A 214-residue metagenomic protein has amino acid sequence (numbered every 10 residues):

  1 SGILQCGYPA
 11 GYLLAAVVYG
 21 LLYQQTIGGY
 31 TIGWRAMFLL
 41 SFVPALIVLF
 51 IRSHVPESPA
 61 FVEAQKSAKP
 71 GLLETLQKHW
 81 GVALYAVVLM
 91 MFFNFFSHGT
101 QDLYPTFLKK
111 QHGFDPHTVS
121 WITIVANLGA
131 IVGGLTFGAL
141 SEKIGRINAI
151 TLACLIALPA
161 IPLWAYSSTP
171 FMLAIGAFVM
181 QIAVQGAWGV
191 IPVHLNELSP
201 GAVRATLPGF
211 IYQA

Functional and structural regions predicted by a protein language model:
L4-R52: Helix-loop-helix hairpin linking two adjacent transmembrane segments in secondary transporters
A16, W80-V132: Extracytoplasmic gate region of multi-pass secondary transporters
Q24-G28, A165-G176: Helix-loop junctions at membrane interfaces in 12-TM secondary transporters
R52-G71: Flexible cytoplasmic inter-helical loops of multi-pass small-molecule transporters
G133-G145: Helix-to-loop junctions at the C-terminal end of transmembrane segments in multipass secondary transporters
N148-L163: Structural signature of the two symmetry-related core transmembrane helices
M172-G186: Hydrophobic core of transmembrane alpha-helices in multi-pass small-molecule transporters, especially MFS/SLC-type
G201-A214: A late C-terminal transmembrane helix in Major Facilitator Superfamily
